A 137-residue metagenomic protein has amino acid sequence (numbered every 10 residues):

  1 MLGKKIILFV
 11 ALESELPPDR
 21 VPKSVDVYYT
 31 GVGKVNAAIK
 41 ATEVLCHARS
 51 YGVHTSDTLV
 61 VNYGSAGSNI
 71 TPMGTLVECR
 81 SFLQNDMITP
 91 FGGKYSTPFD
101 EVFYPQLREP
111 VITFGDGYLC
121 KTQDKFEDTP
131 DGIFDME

Functional and structural regions predicted by a protein language model:
M1-I7: Extreme N-terminal starter segment of soluble prokaryotic enzymes
I7-F9, V61: Structural motif
V10-E15, D124: Short polar catalytic/cofactor-binding loops
R20-E137: Glycine-rich phosphate- or other oxyanion-binding loops that anchor nucleotides, phosphorylated ligands
